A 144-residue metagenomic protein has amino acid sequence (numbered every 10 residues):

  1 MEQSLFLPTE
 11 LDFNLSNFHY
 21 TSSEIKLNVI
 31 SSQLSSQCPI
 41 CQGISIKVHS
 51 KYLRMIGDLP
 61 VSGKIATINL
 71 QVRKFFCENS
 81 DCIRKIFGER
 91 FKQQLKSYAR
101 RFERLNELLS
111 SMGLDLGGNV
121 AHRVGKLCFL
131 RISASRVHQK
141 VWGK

Functional and structural regions predicted by a protein language model:
M1-R90, L95: Short, conserved DNA-binding cores of transcription-related domains
I56-K144: Short, positively charged, Gly/Tyr-enriched micro-motifs that form contact patches at catalytic or ligand/partner
